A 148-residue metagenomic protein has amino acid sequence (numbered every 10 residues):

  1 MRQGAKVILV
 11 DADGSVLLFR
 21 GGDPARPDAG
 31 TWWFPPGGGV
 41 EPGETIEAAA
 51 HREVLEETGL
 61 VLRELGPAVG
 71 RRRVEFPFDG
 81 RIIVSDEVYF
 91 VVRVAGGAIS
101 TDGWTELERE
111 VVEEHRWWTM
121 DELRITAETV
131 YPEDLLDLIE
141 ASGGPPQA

Functional and structural regions predicted by a protein language model:
M1-F34: N-terminal strand-loop-strand
R2, G30, P35, G66 (+1 more regions): Short connector loops at helix/strand junctions that flank enzyme active sites, especially segments positioning acidic
G14-R20, A98-D102, A148: Short, well-ordered strand-loop elements centered on a beta-strand within folded domains, enriched for acidic residues
R20-G22, V69-E75: Generic short beta-strand segments
P27-W33, E110-E114, D137: A short, polar/proline- and glycine-enriched secondary-structure boundary/capping micro-motif
G39-E64, R72-E128: Unchanged
A127-A148: Charged phosphate-binding loop/patch that engages nucleotide di/tri-phosphates or the phosphate backbone of nucleic
